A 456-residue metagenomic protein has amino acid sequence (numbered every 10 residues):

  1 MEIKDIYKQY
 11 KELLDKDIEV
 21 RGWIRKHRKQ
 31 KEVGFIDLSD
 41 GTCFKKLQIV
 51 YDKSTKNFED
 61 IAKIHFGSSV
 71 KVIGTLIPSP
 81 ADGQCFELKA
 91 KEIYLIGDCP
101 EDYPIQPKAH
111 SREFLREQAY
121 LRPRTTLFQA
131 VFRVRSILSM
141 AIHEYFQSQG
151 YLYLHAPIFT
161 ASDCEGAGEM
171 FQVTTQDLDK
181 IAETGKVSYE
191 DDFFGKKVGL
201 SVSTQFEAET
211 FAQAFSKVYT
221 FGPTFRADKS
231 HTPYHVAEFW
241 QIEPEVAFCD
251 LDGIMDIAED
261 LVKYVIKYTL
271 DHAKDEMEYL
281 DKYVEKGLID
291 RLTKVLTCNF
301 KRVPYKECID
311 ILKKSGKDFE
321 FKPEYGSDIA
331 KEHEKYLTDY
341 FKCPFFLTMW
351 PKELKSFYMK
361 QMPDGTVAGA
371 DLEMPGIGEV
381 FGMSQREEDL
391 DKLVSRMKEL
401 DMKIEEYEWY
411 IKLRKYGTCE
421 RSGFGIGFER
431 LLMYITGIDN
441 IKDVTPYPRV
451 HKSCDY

Functional and structural regions predicted by a protein language model:
E2-A247: Class II aminoacyl-tRNA synthetase-like tRNA-binding/catalytic domains
A141-Q149, L261-H272: Generic non-transmembrane alpha-helical segments
H155-S162, L270-E285: Short, glycine/acidic-rich hinge or "gate" loops at secondary-structure transitions that mediate conformational
E169-K267, E278, K282-Y456: A translation/RNA-centric and nucleic-acid-associated enzymatic feature enriched in Class II aminoacyl-tRNA synthetases
